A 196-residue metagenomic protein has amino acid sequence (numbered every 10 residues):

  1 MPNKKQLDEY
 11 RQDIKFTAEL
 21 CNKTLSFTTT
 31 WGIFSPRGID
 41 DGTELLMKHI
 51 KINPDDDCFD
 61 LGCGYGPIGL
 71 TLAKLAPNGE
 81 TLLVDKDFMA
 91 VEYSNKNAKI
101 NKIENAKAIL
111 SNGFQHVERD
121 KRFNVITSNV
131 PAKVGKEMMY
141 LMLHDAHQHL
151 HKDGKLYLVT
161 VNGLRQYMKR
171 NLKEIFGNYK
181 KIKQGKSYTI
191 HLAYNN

Functional and structural regions predicted by a protein language model:
M1-N22, W31-G32, P36: N-terminal auxiliary segments of SAM/dcSAM-dependent transferases
D41-R119, V125-S128: Conserved SAM/SAH cofactor-binding pocket of Class I
L72, D145-A146, L172: Class I S-adenosylmethionine-dependent transferase superfamily signal
N124-E137: A short SAM/SAH-binding and catalytic strip from SAM-dependent methyltransferases
Y140-K152: A short glycine-rich, Lys/Arg-flanked "PGG" loop and its adjoining helix->strand segment in the class I
D153-V161: Conserved beta-strand signature within the Rossmann-like core of class I S-adenosyl-L-methionine
V161-G177: Conserved class I S-adenosyl-L-methionine
Q184-N196: Core SAM-dependent methyltransferase catalytic element
